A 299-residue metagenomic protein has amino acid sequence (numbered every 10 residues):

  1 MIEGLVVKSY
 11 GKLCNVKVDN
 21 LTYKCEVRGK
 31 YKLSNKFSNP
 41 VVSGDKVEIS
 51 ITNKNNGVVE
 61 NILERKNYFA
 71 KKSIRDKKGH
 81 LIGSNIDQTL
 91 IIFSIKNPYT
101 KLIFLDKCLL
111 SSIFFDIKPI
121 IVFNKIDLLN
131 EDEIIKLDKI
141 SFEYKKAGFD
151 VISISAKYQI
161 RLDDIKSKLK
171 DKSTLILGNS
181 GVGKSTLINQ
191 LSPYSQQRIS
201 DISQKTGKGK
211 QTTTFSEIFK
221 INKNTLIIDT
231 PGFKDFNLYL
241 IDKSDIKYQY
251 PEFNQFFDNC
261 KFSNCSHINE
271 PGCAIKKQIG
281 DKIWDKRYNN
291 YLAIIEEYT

Functional and structural regions predicted by a protein language model:
M1-Y10: Structural detector for short beta-strands of small beta-barrel domains
K12, K36-N53, E64-Q88, S111 (+5 more regions): Helix-rich effector regions associated with P-loop NTPase G domains
C14-V18, C25, I49, V59: SH3/SH3-like beta-barrel fold
T22-N39: Beta-strand/loop nucleic-acid-binding surfaces
K54-I62, Y99-K101: Short, Lys/Arg- and Gly-enriched loop/turn segments at beta-strand edges
I86-F93, D116-I126, G148-S153: Conserved beta-strand/loop subsegment of P-loop NTPase cores
L128-V182: Canonical P-loop GTPase G-domain recognition
